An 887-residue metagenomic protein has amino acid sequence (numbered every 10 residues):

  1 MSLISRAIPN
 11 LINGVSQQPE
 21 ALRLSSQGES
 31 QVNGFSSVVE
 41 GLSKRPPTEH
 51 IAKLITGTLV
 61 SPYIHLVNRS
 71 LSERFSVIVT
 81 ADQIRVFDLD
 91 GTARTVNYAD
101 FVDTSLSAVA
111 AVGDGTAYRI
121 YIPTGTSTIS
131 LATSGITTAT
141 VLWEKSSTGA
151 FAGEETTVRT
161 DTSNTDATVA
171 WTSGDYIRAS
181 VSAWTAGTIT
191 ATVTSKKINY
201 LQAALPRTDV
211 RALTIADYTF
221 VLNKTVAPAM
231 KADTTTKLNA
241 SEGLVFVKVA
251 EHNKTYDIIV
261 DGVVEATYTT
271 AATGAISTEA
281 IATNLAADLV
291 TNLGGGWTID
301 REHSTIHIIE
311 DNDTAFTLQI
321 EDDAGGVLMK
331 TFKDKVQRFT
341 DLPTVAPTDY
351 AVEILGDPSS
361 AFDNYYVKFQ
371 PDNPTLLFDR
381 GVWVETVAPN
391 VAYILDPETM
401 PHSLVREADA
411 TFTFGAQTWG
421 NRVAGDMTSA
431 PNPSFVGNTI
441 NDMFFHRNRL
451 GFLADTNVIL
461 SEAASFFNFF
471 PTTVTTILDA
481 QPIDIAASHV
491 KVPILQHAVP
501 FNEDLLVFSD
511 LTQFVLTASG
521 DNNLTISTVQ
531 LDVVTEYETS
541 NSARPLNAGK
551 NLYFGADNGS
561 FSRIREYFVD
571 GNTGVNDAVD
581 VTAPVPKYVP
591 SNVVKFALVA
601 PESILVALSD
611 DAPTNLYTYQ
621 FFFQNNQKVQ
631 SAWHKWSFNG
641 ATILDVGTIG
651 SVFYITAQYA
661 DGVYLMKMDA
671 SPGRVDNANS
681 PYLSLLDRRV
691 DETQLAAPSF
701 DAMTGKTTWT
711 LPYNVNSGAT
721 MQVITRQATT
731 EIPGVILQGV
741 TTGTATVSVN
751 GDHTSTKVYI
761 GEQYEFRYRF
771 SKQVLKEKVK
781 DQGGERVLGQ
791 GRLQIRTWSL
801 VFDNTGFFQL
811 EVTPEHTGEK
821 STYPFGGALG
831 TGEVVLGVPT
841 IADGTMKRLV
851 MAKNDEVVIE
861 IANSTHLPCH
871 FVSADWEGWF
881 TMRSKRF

Functional and structural regions predicted by a protein language model:
M1-D103, F339-D442, H446-I494, A556-N576 (+2 more regions): N-terminal beta-propeller domains
S2-R74, T80, S560-F887: Beta-sheet repeat architectures centered on beta-propellers
V38-T58, V86-A111, A150-T160, K196-P206 (+10 more regions): Trp- and S/T/G-rich repeat-edge/linker motifs of beta-rich repeat architectures
G57-S72, A204-I215, P433-H446, A487-N502 (+4 more regions): Structural signature of eukaryotic scaffold interfaces centered on beta-propeller domains
L59-H65, D82-F101, G113-A183, K196-N223 (+6 more regions): Extended, beta-strand-rich, solvent-exposed assembly scaffolds of outer structural proteins
S76-V79, V221, G451-F452, L505-F508 (+3 more regions): Conserved beta-strand element within WD40/beta-propeller blades
R178-A186, E860-H866: Short beta-strand-plus-loop segments that form exposed binding edges in beta-rich domains
T225, T456, L511, S519 (+3 more regions): Residue-level signature of beta-propeller blades and closely related beta-rich strand-turn architectures in secreted
